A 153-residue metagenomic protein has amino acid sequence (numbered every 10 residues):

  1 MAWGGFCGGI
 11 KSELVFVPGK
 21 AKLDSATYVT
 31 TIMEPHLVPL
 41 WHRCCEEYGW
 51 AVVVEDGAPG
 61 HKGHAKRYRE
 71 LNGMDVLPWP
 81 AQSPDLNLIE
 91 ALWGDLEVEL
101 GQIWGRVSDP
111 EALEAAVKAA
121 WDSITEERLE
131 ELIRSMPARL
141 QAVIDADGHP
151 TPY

Functional and structural regions predicted by a protein language model:
M1-Y48: Electropositive, glycine- and tryptophan-enriched low-complexity nucleic-acid-binding patches
G4, I32-M33, V53-D56, R69 (+4 more regions): Mobile genetic element proteins and their domesticated derivatives, centered on retroelements and DNA transposons
K20-L23, T27, C45, G57-G60 (+2 more regions): Conserved, non-catalytic sequence blocks in retroelement Pol enzymes and Pol-derived host proteins
E55-G57, G63-H64, P78-Q102: RNase H-like two-metal-ion nuclease catalytic core shared by retroviral integrases and related mobile-element nucleases
G60-H61, R139: Short, active-site-adjacent cap segments at secondary-structure transitions
G63-N72: Short, aromatic/basic amphipathic alpha-helical patches
I89-Y153: C-terminal anion-handling pockets and recognition modules
